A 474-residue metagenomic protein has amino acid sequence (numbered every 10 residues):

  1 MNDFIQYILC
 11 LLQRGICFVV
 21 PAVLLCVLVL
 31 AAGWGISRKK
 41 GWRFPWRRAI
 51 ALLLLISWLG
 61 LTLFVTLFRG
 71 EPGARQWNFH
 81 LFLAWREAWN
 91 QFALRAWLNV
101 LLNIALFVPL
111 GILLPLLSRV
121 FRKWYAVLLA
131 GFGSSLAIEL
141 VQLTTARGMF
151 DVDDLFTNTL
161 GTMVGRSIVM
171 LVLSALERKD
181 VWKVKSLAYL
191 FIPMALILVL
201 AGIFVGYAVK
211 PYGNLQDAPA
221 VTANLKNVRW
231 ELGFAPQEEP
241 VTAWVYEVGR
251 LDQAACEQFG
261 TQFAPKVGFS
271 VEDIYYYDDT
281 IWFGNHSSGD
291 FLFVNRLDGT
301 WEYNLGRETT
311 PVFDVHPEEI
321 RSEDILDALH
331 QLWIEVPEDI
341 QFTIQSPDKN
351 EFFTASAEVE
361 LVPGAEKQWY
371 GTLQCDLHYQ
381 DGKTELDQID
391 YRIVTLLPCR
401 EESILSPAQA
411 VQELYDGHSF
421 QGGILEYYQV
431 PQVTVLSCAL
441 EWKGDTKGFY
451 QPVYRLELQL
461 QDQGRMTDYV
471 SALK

Functional and structural regions predicted by a protein language model:
N2-A146, V152, M163, S167-G260: Bulky hydrophobic segments
L190-P193, W369-G371, Y379, S437-G444: Metal-dependent nuclease catalytic core centered on acidic motifs
V205-V336, I340, V359-A365, T395-E401: Preferential activation on post-signal-peptide N-terminal prodomains/segments of secreted or lumenal proteins
F291-V312, K367-R392, D462-K474: A short, surface-exposed beta-strand/turn
I325, C375-L377, L456: Conserved histidines in hydrophobic membrane contexts and catalytic metal-binding motifs
L329, I334-K367, Q388-Y454, L458-G464: Segments that shape or occlude catalytic/ligand-binding pockets
